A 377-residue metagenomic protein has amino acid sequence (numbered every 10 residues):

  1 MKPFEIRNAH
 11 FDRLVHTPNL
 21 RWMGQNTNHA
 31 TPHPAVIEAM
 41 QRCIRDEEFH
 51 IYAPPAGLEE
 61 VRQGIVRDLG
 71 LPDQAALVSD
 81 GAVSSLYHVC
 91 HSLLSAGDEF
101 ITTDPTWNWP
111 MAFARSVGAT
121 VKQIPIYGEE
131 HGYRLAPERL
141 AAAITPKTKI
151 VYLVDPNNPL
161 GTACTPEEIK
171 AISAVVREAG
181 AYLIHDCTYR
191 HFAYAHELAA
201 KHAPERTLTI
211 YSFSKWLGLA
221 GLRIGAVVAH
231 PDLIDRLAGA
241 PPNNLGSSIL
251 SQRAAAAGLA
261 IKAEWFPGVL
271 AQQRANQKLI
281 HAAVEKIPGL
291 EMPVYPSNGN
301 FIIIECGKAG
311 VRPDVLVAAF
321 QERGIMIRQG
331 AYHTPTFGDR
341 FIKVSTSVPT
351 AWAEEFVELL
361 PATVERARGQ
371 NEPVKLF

Functional and structural regions predicted by a protein language model:
M1-S84, H88, I261, R366-A367 (+1 more regions): N-terminal small-domain helix-loop-helix segment of the aminotransferase-like
S92-L153: PLP-dependent aminotransferase-like
D98, A119, E178-A181, E205: A short helix->loop->beta-strand "cap" motif at the edges of active sites that frequently abuts
G128-Y194: Active-site phosphate-binding strand-loop segment of PLP-dependent enzymes
E205-R274, K278-A283, E365-N371: Conserved core segment of the aminotransferase class I/II
Q272-H281, M292-E305: Conserved glycine-rich beta-strand-loop-beta hairpin in the small C-terminal domain of fold type I
G310-L316, A351-E355: Short, conserved charged micro-motifs
E322-M326, T334-F377: PLP-dependent enzyme catalytic core of the Aspartate aminotransferase-like
